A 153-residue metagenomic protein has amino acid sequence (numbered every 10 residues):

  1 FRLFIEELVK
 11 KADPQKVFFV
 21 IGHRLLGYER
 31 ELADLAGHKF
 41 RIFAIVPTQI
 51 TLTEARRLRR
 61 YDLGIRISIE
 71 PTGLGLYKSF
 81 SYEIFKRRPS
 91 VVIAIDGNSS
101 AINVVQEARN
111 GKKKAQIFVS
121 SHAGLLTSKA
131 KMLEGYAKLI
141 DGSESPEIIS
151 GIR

Functional and structural regions predicted by a protein language model:
F1-I152: Acidic/glycine-enriched connector segments
